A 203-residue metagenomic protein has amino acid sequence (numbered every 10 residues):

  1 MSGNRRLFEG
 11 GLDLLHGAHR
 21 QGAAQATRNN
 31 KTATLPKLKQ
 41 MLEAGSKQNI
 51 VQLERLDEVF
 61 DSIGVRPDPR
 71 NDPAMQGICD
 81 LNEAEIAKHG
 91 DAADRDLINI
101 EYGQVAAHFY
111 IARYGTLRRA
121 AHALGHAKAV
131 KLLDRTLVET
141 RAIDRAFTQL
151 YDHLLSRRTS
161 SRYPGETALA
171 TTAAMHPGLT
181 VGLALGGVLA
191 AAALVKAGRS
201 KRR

Functional and structural regions predicted by a protein language model:
M1-G10, K31-T34, E58-V65, A93-L97: Short, charged, low-complexity loops and linkers
S2, D68, I143-D144: Metal- and O2-centered redox machinery and metal/ROS homeostasis
N4-L14, L35-E54, N99-A106, K128-T140: Alpha-helical scaffold segments that form or flank carboxylate-/histidine-based iron centers
F8-N29, A74-A129: Acidic/histidine-rich alpha-helical segments that form the ligand environment of transition-metal centers
A23, I50-F60, N82-I86, I111-Y114 (+2 more regions): A structural signal for well-ordered alpha-helices, especially hydrophobic packing surfaces of coiled-coils
P36-I78, F147-L150: Conserved alpha-helical segments that form or flank metal/cofactor-binding pockets of metalloenzymes
N99-L169: Preference for long, well-ordered alpha-helical segments
T172-R199: Hydrophobic alpha-helical topogenic segments used for membrane insertion/localization
